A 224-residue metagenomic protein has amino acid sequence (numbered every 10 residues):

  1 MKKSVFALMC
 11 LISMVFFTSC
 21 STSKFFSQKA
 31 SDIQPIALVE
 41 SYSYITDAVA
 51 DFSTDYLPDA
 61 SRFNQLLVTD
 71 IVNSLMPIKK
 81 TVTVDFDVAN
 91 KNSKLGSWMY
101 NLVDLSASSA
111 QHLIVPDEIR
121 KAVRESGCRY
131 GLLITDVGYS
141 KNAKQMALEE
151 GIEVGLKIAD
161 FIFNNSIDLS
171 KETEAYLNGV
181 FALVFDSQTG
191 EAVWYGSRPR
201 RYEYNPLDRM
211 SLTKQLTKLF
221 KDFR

Functional and structural regions predicted by a protein language model:
M1-L8: Bacterial N-terminal signal peptides that target proteins for export
L11-I12: Repetitive helical segments and hydrophobic/amphipathic motifs
F16-S19: C-terminal motif of bacterial Sec signal peptides marking the signal peptidase cleavage site
S21-A50, E125-S126, D136-R224: C-terminal/domain-edge helix-coil "capping" segments
D51-S140, Y195-S197: N-terminal segment of the mature soluble domain
